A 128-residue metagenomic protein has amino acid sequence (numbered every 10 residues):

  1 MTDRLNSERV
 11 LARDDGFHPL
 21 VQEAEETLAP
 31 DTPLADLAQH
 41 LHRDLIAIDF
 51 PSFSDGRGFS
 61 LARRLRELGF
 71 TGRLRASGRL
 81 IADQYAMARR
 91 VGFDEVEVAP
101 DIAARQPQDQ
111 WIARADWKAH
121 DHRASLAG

Functional and structural regions predicted by a protein language model:
D3-P19, E23-P30, L34-L41, Q108-A113: Phosphate/adenylate-binding glycine loop and adjacent helical scaffold
E23-E67: Glycine/Thr-rich beta-alpha phosphate-binding loop at enzyme active sites
D36-L37, I81-E95: Catalytic cores of alpha/beta
R43, F70-T71, F93: A structural motif
R75-I81: Glycine-rich beta-to-alpha transition loops that act as phosphate-gripper elements at the mouths of alpha/beta enzyme
V91-W111: Glycine-rich phosphate-binding active-site loops on the catalytic face of alpha/beta enzymes
R105-G128: C-terminal helical cap(s) of enzyme catalytic domains, especially alpha/beta-barrels
